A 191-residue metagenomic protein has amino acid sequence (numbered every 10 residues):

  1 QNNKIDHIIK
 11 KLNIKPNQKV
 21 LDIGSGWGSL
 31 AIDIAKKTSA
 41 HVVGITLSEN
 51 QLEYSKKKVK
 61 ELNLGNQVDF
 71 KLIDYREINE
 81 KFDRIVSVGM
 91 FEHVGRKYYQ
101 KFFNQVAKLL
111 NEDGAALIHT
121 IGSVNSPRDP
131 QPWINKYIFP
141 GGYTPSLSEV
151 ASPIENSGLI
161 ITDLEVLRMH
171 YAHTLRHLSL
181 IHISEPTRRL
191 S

Functional and structural regions predicted by a protein language model:
N17-G24: Conserved class I S-adenosyl-L-methionine
S29-T38: Conserved SAM-binding loop of SAM-dependent methyltransferases across substrates and taxa, primarily the Class I
S55-K56: Conserved SAM-binding loop
R76-I85: A short acidic, Gly/Pro-enriched loop at the edge of an enzyme's catalytic core that lines a small-molecule cofactor
Q100-E112: A short glycine-rich, Lys/Arg-flanked "PGG" loop and its adjoining helix->strand segment in the class I
D113-I121: Conserved beta-strand signature within the Rossmann-like core of class I S-adenosyl-L-methionine
G122-G141: Short, glycine-/aromatic-enriched active-site segment of Class I SAM-dependent methyltransferases
I181-S191: Single conserved hydrophobic/aromatic residue that forms the stacking wall/gate of nucleotide- or nucleobase-binding
